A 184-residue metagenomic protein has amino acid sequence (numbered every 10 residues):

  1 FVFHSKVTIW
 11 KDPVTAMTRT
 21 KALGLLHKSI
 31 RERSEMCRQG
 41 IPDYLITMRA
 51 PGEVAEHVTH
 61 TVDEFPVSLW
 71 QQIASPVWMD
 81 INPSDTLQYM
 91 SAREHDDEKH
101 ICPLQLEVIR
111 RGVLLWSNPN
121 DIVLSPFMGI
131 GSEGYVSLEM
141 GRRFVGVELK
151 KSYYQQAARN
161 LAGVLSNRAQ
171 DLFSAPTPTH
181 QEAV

Functional and structural regions predicted by a protein language model:
F1-L124, M128-Q156, V184: Core catalytic lobe of class I
A158-V184: S-adenosyl-L-methionine
